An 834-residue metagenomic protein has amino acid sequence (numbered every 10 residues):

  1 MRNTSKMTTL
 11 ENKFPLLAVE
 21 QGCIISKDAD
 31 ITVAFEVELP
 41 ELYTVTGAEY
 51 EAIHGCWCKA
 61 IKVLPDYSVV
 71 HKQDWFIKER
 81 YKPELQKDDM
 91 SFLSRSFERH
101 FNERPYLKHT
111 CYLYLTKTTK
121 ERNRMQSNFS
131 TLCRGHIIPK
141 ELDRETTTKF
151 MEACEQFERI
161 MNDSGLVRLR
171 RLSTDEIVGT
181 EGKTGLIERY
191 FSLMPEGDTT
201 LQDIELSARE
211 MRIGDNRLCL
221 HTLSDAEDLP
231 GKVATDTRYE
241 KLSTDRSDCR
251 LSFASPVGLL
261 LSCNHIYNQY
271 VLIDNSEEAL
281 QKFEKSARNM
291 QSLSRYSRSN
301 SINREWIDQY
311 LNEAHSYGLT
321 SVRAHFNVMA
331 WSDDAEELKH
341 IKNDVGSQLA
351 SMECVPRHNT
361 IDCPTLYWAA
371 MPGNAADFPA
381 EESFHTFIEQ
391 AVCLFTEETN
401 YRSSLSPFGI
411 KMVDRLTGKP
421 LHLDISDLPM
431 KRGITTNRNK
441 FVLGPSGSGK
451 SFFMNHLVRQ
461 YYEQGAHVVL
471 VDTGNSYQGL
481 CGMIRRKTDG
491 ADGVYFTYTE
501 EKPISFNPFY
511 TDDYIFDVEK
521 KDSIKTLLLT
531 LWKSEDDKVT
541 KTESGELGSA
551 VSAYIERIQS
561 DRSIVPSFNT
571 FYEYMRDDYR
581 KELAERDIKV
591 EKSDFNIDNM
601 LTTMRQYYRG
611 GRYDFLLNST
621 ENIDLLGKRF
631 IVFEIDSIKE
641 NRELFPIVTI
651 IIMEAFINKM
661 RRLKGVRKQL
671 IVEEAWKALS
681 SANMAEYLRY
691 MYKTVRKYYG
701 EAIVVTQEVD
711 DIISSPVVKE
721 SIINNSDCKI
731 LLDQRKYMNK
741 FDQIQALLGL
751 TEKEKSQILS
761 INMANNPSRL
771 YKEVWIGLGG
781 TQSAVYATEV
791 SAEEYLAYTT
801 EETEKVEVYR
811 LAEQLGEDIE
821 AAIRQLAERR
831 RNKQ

Functional and structural regions predicted by a protein language model:
M1-E398: Extended, folded cores of ATP/NTP-driven motor/assembly subunits in large transport and secretion machines
C23-A29, N102-L107, S316-S321, V413-R415 (+3 more regions): Short glycine/proline-enriched loop/turn "hinge" motifs that connect secondary-structure elements and lie
I31, H109-C111, H467, R629 (+1 more regions): The start of beta-strands in P-loop NTPase/AAA+ ATPase cores
G47-V63, L261-S262, C354-V355, L366-L421 (+7 more regions): P-loop NTPase motor domains
L85-M90, S127-L132, G373-A376, M483-T488 (+5 more regions): Short secondary-structure boundary/capping segments
H100, I515-T570, P716-Q834: P-loop NTPase motor core of the ASCE superfamily
L132-I160, M352, G444-G449, A797-A822: Short, cationic low-complexity segments
S426-S448, F452-R459, V468-Y477, V494-K502 (+2 more regions): Conserved P-loop NTPase motor cores
